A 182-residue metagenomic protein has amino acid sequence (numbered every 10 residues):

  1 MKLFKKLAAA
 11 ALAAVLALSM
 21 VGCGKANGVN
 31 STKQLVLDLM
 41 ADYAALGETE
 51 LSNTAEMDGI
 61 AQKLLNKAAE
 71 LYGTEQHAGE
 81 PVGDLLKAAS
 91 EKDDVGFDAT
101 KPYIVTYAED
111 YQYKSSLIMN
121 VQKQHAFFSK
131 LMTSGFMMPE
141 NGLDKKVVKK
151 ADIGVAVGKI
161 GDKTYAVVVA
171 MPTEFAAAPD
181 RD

Functional and structural regions predicted by a protein language model:
M1-A11: Bacterial N-terminal signal peptides that target proteins for export
A11-A13, K92: N-terminal functional modules and adjacent low-complexity/disordered segments of proteins
A13, A17-M20: Bacterial Sec-type N-terminal signal peptides, specifically the leucine/valine-rich hydrophobic h-region
A26-F97, K149-A151: Short, well-ordered surface patches within globular domains
N66, R181-D182: Surface-exposed beta-strand edges and their flanking turn/coil or helix-capping segments
S90-R181: A well-ordered secondary-structure block
